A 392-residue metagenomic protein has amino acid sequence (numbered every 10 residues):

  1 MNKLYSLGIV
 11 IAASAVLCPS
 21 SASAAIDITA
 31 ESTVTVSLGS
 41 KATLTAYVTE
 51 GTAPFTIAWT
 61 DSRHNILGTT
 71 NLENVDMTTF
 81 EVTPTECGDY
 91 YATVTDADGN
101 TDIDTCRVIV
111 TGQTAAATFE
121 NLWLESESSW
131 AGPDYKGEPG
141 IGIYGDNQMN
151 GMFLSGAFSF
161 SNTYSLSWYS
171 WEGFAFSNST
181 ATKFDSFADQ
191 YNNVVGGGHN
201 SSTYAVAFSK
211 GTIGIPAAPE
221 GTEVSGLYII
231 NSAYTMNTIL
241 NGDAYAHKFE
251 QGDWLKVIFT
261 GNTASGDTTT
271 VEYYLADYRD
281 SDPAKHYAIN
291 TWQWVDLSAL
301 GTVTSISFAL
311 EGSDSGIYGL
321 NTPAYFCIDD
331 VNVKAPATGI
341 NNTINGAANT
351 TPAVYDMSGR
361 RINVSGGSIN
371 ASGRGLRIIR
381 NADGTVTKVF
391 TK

Functional and structural regions predicted by a protein language model:
L4, R374-K392: C-terminal tail/sorting-segment detector
A25-I28, T111, P336-R361: Residue-level detector of functionally pivotal "anchor" positions at catalytic/ligand-binding pockets or at interdomain
S40-V48: A short beta-strand segment in extracellular, disulfide-stabilized domains
T49-A53: Short glycine/proline-centered coil/turn motifs in the loop regions of extracellular beta-sandwich domains
A58-V82: Surface-exposed, flexible coil segments in extracellular/virion-facing regions
A92, T338-N342, G359, G366 (+1 more regions): Terminal processing/anchoring signals of secreted or surface-associated proteins and related intramolecular
Q113-P219: N-terminal targeting leaders for non-cytosolic proteins
V257-P336: Terminal, low-complexity interaction segments
